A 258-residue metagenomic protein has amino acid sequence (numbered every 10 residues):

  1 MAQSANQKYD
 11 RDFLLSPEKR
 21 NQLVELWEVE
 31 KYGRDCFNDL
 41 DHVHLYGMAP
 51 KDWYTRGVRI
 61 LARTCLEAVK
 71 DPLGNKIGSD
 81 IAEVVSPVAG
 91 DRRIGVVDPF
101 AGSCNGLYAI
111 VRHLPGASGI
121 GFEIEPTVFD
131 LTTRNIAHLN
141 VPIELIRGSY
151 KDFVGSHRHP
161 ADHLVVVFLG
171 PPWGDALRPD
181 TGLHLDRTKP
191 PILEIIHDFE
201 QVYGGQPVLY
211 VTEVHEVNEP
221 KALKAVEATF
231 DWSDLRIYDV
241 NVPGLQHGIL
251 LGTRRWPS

Functional and structural regions predicted by a protein language model:
M1-D91, G95: S-adenosyl-L-methionine
A82-R93, L114, H157-D162, H197-G205: Alpha-helix termini
P99: Conserved beta-strand/loop positions that form the S-adenosyl-L-methionine
S103-G116: Conserved SAM-binding loop of SAM-dependent methyltransferases across substrates and taxa, primarily the Class I
S118-E123: Conserved SAM-binding motif I beta-strand of class I
E125-H163: S-adenosyl-L-methionine
A161-D234: S-adenosylmethionine
E216, A225-S258: Class I S-adenosyl-L-methionine
